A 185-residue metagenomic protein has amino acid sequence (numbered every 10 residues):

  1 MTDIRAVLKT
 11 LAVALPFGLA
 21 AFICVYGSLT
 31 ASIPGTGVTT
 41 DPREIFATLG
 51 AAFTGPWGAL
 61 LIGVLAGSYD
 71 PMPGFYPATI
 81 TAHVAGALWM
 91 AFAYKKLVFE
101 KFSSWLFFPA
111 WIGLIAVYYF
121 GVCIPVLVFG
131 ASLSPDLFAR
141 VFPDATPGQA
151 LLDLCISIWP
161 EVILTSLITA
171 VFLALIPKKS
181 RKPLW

Functional and structural regions predicted by a protein language model:
M1-F53, W57-L61: Hydrophobic transmembrane alpha-helices
A6, V64-A66, I80-V84: Short, structured secondary-structure boundary patches
V25-D41, L60, P71-A85, F92-A93 (+1 more regions): Membrane-embedded alpha-helical hairpins and interfacial helices in multi-pass inner-membrane proteins
T54-G55, A66-G74: Interfacial segments of multi-pass membrane proteins
